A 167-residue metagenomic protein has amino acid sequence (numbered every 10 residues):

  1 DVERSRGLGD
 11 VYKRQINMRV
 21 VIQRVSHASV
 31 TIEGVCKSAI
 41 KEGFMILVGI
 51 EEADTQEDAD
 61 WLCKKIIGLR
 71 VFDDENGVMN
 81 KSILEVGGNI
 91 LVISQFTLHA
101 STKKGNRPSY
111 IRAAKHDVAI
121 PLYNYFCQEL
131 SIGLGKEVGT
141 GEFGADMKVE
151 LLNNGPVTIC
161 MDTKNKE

Functional and structural regions predicted by a protein language model:
D1, G49, S109: Short, flexible active-site loop motifs that bind/organize anionic cofactors or intermediates
D1-Q15: Single conserved hydrophobic/aromatic residue that forms the stacking wall/gate of nucleotide- or nucleobase-binding
N17-G105, I120-E167: N-terminal, polar/charged subdomain of small-to-medium soluble alpha/beta proteins
K104-V118: A charged helix-plus-loop insertion that forms the helical arch/lid used to bind and gate nucleic-acid substrates
